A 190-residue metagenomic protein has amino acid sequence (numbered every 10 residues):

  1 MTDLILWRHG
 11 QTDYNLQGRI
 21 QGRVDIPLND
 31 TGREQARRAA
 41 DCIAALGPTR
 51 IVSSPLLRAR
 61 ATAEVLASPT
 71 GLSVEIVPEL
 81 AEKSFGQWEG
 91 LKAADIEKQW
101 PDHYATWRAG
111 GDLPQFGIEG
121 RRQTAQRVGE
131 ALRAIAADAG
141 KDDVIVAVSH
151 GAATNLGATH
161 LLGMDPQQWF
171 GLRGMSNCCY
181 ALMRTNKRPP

Functional and structural regions predicted by a protein language model:
L4, D143-G151: Generic beta-sheet signal
I5-W7, Q11-L72: Active-site-proximal alpha-helix that buttresses catalytic centers in soluble enzyme cores
T12, A153-T154: Short active-site segment of divalent metal-dependent hydrolases/proteases that encodes the spacing between
N29, R33, L56, E97 (+2 more regions): Amphipathic, non-transmembrane alpha-helical scaffold segments
A44-G47, I135-V144: Glycine-rich phosphate-binding loop signature in dinucleotide/nucleotide-binding domains
S53-S54, Q126, V148-S149: Short beta-strand scaffold positions
S68-R127: Phosphate-handling substructures
M164-P189: Domain-level recognition of soluble alpha/beta enzyme cores, biased toward histidine phosphatases/phosphomutases
